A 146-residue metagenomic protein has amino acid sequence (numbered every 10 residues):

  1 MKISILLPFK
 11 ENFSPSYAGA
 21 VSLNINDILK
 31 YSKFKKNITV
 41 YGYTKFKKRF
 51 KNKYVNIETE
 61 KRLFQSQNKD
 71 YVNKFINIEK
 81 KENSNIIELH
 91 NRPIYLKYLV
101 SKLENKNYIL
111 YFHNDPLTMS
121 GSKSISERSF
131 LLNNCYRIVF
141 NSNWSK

Functional and structural regions predicted by a protein language model:
M1-S4: Extreme N-terminal starter segment of soluble prokaryotic enzymes
P8, V21-N24, Y41-Y43, L89-N91 (+1 more regions): Replace "coordinates the UDP/GDP/TDP-sugar" with "coordinates nucleotide-activated sugar donors
F9-P15, N24-Q67: N-terminal strand-loop element at the rim of the active site of nucleotide-sugar-dependent glycosyltransferases
F46, P93-Y95, W144-K146: Alpha-helix capping/helix-boundary segments
R62-I86, L96, K123: An amphipathic, basic-hydrophobic alpha-helix
L89-Y95, F112: Short His-centered aromatic/hydrophobic patch
N114-N134: Nucleotide-sugar donor phosphate/pyrophosphate-binding loop at the beta->alpha transition of glycosyltransferases
R128-S129, C135-K146: A short, active-site helix/loop in glycosyltransferases that binds the activated sugar's phosphate group
